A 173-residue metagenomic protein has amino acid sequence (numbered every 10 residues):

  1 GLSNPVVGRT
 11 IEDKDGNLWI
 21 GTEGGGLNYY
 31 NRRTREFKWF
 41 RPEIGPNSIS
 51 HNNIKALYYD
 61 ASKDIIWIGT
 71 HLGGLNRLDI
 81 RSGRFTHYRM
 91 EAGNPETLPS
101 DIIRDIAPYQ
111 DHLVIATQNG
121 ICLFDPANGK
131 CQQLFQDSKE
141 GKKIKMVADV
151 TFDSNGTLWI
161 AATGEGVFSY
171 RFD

Functional and structural regions predicted by a protein language model:
G1-D173: Carboxylate-rich, polar loop motifs that coordinate divalent cations or form catalytic acidic clusters
